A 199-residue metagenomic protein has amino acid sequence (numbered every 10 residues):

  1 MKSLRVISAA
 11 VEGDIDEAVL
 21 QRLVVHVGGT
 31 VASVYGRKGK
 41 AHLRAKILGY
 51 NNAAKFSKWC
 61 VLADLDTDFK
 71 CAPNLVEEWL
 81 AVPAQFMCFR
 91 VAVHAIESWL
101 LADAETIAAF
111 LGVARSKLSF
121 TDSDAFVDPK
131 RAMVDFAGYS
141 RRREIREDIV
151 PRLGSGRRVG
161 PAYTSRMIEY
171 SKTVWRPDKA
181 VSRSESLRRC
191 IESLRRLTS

Functional and structural regions predicted by a protein language model:
M1-V6, E17-S33, R44-C60, L65-S199: C-terminal accessory helical subdomains adjacent to catalytic cores in phosphodiester- and nucleotide-handling enzymes
A9-E12: Short hydrophobic beta-strand that contains or immediately precedes a catalytic carboxylate
R37-K40: Conserved helicase motor
